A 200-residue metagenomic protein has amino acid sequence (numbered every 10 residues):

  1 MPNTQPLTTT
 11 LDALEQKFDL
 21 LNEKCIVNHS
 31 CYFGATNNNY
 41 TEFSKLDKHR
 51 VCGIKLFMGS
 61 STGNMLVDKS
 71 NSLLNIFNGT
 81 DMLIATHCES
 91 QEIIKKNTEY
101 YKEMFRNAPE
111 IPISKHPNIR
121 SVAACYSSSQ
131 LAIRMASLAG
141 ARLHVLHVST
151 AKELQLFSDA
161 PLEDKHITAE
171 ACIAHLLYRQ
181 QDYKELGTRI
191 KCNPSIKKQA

Functional and structural regions predicted by a protein language model:
M1-K24: Metal-associated gating/positioning segment near the N- to mid-region
P2-L7, F33-N37, S60: Acidic, glycine-rich active-site loops and adjacent beta-strand->loop/helix elements that engage anionic groups
P6-T10, N39, T150: Alpha-helix N-cap/loop-to-helix initiation residues
L20-G34: A glycine-rich helix N-cap at a beta->alpha junction
T41-A200: Histidine/acidic residue-rich metal-binding segments in metalloenzymes
